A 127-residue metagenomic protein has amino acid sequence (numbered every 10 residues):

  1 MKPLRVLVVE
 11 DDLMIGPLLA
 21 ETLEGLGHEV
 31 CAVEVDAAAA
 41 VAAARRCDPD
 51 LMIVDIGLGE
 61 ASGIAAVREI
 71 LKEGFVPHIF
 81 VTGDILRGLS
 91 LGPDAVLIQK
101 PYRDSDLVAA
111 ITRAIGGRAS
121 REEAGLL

Functional and structural regions predicted by a protein language model:
D12-A32: Two-component/phosphorelay signaling modules centered on CheY-like receiver
V33-L51: Acidic, metal-coordinating helix/loop segments flanking the phosphotransfer/catalytic sites of two-component signaling
D36, E60-A65: Acidic catalytic/metal-coordinating carboxylates
D55: Active-site residues of response regulator receiver
I64-V76: Short amphipathic alpha-helix used as the core "switch/output" element in two-component signaling
V76, I85, S90-R103: As written
V81-T82: Hydrophobic/aromatic residues positioned on beta-strands within the core alpha/beta folds
Y102-L126: C-terminal output helix
